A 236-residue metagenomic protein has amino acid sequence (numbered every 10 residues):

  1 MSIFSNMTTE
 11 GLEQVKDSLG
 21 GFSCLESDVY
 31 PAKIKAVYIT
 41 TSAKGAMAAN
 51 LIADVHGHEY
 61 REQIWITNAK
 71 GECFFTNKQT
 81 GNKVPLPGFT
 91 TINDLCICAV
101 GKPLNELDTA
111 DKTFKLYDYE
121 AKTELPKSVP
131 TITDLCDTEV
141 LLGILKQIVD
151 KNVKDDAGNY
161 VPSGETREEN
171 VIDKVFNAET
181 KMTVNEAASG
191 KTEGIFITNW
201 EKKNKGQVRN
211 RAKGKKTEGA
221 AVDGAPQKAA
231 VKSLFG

Functional and structural regions predicted by a protein language model:
M1-G236: Short beta-rich binding modules
